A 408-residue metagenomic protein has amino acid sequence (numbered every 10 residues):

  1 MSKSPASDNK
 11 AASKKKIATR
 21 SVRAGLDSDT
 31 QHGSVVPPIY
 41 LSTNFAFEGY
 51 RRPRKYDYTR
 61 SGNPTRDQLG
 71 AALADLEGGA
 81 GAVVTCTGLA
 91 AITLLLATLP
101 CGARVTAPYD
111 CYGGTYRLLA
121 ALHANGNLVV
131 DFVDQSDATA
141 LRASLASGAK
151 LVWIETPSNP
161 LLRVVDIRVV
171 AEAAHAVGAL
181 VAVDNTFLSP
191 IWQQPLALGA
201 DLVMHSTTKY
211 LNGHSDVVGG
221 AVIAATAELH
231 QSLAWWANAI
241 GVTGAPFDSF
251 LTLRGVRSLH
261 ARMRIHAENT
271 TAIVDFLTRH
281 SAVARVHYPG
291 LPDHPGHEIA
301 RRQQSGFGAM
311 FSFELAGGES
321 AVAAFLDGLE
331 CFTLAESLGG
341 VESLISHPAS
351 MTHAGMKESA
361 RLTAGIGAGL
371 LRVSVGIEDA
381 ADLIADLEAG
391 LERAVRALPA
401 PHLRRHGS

Functional and structural regions predicted by a protein language model:
S2-N63, L69-A72: N-terminal "arm"/small-domain region of PLP-dependent enzymes with the aminotransferase-like
S2-S4, R262, D327, S343-S408: PLP-dependent enzyme catalytic core of the Aspartate aminotransferase-like
N9-S13, A82-H280, H287: Conserved PLP-enzyme active-site core in the AAT-like
A18-V35, S320-A360: C-terminal core of ALDH-fold dehydrogenases
N44-F45, A224-L229, V256, L315-S320: Short loop segments at secondary-structure junctions
N44-T93, T98, G114-A121: Conserved N-terminal alpha-helix of the aminotransferase class I/II PLP-enzyme fold
T252-A261, G308-A316, L371-G376: Short, well-ordered beta-strand elements within core beta-sheets of diverse protein domains
T271-G339, M356-L362, H402: Conserved small-domain helix->loop->beta segment predominantly found in fold-type I
